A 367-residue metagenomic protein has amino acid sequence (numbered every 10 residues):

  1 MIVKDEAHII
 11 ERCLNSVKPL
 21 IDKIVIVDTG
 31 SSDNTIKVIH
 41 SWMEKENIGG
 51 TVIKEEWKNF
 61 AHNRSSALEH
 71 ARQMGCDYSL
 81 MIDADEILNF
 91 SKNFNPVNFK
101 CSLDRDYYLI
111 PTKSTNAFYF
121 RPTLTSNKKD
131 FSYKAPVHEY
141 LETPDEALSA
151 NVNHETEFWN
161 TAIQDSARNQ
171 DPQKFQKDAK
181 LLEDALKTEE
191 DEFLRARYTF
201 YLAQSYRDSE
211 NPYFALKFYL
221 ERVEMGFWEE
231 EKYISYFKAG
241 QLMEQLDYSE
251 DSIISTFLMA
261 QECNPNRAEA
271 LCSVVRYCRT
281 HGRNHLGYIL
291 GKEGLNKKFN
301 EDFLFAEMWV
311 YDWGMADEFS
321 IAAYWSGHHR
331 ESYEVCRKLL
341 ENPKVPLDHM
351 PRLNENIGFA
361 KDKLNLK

Functional and structural regions predicted by a protein language model:
V3-K23: Short, well-formed alpha-helical segments that are part of the catalytic scaffolds of diverse glycosyltransferases
S16, L20, V27-I39, M43 (+2 more regions): A conserved acidic beta->alpha catalytic loop
H40-H70, M74: Conserved donor nucleotide-binding strand/loop of the catalytic core
A61-E69, S79-L80, E86-K217, E221 (+1 more regions): Catalytic-site signature of metal-activated, phosphate-bearing donor transferases, centered on the GT-A/GT-A-like
Y201, K238, S273-R276, E318 (+1 more regions): "A position-specific structural signal for the A-helix of alpha-solenoid helical repeats
S209, L246-D247, H281, S326 (+1 more regions): Structural motif corresponding to the intra-repeat A-B loop/turn of tetratricopeptide repeats
